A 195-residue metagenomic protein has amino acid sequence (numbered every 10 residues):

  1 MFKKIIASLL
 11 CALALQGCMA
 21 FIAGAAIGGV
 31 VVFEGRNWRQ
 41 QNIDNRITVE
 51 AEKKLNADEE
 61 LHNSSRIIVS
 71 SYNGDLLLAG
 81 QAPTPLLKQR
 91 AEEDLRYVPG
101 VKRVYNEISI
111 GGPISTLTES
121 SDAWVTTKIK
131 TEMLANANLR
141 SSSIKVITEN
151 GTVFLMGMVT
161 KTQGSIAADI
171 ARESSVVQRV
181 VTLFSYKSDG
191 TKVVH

Functional and structural regions predicted by a protein language model:
F2-K3, L9-L10, G17-H195: N-terminal targeting leaders
